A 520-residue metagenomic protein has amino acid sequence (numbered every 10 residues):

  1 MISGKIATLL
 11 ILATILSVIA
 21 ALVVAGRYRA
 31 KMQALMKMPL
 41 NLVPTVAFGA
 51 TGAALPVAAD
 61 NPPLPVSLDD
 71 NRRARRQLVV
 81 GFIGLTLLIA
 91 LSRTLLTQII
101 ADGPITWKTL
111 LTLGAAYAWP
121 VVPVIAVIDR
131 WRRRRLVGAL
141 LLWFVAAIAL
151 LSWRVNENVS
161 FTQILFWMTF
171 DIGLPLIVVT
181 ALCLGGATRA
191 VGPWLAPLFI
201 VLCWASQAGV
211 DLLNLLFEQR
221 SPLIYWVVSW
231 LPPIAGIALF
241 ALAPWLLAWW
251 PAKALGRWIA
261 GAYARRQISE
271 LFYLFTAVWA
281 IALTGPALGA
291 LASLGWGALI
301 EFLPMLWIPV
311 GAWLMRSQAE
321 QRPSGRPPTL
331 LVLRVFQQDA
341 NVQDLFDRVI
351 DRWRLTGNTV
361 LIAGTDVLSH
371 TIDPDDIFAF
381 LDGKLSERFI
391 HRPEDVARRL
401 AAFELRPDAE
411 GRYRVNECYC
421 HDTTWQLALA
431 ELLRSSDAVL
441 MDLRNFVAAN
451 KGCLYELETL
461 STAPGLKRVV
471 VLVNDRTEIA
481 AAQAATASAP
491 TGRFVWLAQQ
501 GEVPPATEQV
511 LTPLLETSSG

Functional and structural regions predicted by a protein language model:
M1-G236, A241-L246: Membrane-anchoring hydrophobic segments
L22-P39, V127-R134, L184-A187, W250-R265 (+1 more regions): Transmembrane-cytosolic junction motif
V43-N61, S269-G285, A292-E404, R412: N-terminal topogenic membrane-targeting module
A101-K108, F161, F166, D171 (+1 more regions): Acidic/glycine-enriched connector segments
G185, W194-W204, A238-I259, Y263-A280: Long, charge-dense tracts
F336-Q337, A363-T371, N445, A463 (+1 more regions): Short beta-alpha junction loops
N445-T459, A463: Conserved TIR/SEFIR loop-to-helix hotspot centered on a Trp-containing motif with a nearby acidic residue
I479-G520: C-terminal interaction surface of TIR/SEFIR-family domains
